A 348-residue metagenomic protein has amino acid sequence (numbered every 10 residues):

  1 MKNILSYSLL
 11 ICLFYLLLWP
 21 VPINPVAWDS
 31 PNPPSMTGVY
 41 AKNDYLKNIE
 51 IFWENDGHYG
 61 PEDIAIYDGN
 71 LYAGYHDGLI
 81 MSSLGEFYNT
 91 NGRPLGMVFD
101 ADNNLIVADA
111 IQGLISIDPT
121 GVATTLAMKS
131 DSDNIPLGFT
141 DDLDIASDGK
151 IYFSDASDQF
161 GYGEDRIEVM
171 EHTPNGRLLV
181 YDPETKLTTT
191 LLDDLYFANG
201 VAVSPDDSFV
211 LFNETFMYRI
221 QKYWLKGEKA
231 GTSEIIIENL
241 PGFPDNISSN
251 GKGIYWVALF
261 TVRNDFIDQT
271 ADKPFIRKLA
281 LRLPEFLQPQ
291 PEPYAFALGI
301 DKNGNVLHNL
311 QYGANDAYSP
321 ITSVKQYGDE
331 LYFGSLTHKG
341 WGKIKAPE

Functional and structural regions predicted by a protein language model:
M1-E348: Sequence-structural signature of mature extracellular/luminal beta-sheet repeat domains, prominently beta-propellers
